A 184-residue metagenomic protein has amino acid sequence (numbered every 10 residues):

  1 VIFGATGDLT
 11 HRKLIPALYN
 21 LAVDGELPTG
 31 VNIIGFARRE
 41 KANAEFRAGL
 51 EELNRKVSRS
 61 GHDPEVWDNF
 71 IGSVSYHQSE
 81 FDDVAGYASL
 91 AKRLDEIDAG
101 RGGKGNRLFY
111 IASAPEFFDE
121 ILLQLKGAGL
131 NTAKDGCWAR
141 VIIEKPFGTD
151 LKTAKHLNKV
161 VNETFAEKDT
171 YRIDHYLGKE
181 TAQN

Functional and structural regions predicted by a protein language model:
V1-N184: Secretory/organelle targeting and membrane-embedding segments
